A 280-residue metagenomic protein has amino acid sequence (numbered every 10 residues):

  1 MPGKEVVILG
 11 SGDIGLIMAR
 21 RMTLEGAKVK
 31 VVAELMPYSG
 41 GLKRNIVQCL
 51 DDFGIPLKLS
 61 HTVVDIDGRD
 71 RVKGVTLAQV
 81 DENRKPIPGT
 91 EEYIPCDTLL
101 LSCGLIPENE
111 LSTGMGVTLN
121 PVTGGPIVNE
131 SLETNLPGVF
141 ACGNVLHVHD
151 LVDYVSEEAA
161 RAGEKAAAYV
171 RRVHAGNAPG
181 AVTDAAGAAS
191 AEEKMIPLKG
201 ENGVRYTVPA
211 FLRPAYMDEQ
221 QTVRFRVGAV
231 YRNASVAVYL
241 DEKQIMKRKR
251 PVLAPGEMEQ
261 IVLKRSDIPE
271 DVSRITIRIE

Functional and structural regions predicted by a protein language model:
M1-G15, V122-E130: Glycine-rich dinucleotide-binding loop and its adjacent helix/turn
P2-E5, S60, R69, L136: Phosphate-coordination loops involved in phosphoryl transfer and adenosine-cofactor binding
L16, R21-E110, E219-P251: A Rossmann-like FAD-binding core segment of flavoenzymes
D97-H149: FAD-site-proximal beta/loop scaffold in flavoenzymes
C142-G176, G180, A188-G200: A conserved FAD-binding loop/helix module that cradles the flavin
A175-Y231: Surface beta-strand/loop "capping" patches
V223, V236-V238, L263-E280: Short, aromatic- and glycine-rich surface loops/edge beta-strands on solvent-exposed regions
P255-V262: Aromatic sugar-binding surface patches on proteins that engage polysaccharides or sugar-phosphate polymers
